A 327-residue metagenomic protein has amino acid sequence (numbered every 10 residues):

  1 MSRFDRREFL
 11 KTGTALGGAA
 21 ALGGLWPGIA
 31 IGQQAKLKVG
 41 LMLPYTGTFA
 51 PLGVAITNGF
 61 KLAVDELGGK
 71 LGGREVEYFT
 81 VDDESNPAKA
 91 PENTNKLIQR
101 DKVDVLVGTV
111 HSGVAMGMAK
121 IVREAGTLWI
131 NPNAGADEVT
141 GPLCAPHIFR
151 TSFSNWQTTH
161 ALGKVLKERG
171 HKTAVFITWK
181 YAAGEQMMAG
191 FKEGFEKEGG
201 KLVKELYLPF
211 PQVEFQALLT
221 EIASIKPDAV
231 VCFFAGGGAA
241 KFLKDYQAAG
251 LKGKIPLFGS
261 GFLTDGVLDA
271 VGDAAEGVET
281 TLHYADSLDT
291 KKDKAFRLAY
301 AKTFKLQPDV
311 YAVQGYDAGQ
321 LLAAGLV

Functional and structural regions predicted by a protein language model:
M1-A20: N-terminal secretory signal peptides and thylakoid transit peptides that target proteins across membranes
G40-G59, V81-P87, V110-H111, I177-E185 (+3 more regions): Extracytoplasmic "Venus flytrap"
Y45, H147-F210, A229, L321-L322: An alpha-beta-alpha
P51-I56, E66, K70-V139, T151 (+2 more regions): Beta-alpha junction/loop-to-helix N-cap segments that form part of ligand/metal-binding clefts
A90, T151-T173, E185-Q186, V213-Q216 (+4 more regions): Hydrophobic alpha-helical segments within soluble ligand-binding/sensing domains
K102-V110, I130-P132, V175-T178, K226-G236 (+3 more regions): Periplasmic-binding protein-like
M188-T281: Extracellular/periplasmic bilobed ligand-binding domains
G236-K241, S287-V327: Extracellular/periplasmic ligand-binding modules, especially the Venus flytrap/periplasmic-binding
